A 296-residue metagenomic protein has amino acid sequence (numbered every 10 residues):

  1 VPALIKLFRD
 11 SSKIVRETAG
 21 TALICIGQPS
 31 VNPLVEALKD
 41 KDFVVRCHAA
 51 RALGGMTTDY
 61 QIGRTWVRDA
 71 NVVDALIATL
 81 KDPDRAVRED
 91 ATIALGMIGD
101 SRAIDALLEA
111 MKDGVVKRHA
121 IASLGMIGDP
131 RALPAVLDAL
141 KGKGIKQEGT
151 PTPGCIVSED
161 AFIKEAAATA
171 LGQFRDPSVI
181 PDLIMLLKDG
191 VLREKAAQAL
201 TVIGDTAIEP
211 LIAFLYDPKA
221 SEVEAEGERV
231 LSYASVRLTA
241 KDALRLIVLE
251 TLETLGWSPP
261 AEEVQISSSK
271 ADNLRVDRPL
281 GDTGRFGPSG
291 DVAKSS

Functional and structural regions predicted by a protein language model:
A3-S11, P33-K41, A75-P83, A106-G114 (+4 more regions): Alpha-solenoid HEAT/Armadillo-like helical repeat scaffolds in large eukaryotic proteins
K6, K13-Q28, E36, V44-R68 (+10 more regions): Structural detector for internal amphipathic alpha-helices that build alpha-solenoid repeat scaffolds
S30, A110, A207-P210, T251 (+2 more regions): Amphipathic, positively biased hydrophobic alpha-helical segments used for protein targeting and membrane insertion
D74, D105, P181, D277-R278 (+3 more regions): N-terminal compositionally biased or targeting/leader segments
T254-N273, L280-G281, K294-S295: Terminal, low-structured helical/coil segments at or just beyond the last alpha-helical repeat
